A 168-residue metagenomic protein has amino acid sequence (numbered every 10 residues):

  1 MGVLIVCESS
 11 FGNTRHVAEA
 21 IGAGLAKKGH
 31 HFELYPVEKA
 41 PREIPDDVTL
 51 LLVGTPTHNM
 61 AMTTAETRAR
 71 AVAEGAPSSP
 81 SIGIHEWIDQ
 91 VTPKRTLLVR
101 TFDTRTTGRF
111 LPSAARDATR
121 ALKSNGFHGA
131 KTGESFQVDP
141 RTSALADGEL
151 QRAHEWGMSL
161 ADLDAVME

Functional and structural regions predicted by a protein language model:
G2-K28: N-terminal beta1-alpha1 ligand-phosphate binding loop
V3, H31-E33, G129-A130: Hydrophobic anchor at the start of a short beta-strand that flanks the dinucleotide cofactor-binding loop
F11, T104-R109, V138-P140: Short histidine/acidic/glycine/proline-rich micro-motifs that form metal- and phosphate-coordinating active-site loops
T14-A18, G22, L111, A115 (+1 more regions): Short, highly selective alpha-helical patches that border small-molecule cofactor pockets in redox/cofactor-processing
E19, A23, K27, R120 (+2 more regions): Short, well-ordered alpha-helices that flank and scaffold nucleotide-derived cofactor binding pockets
A20, E86, D117, R152-S159: Alpha-helical elements of Rossmann-like donor-binding domains used by nucleotide-donor carbohydrate transfer enzymes
P36-N125: Helix-loop-strand module that forms the ligand-binding subsite of alpha/beta enzymes
H128-E168: Glycine-rich phosphate/pyrophosphate-binding loop and the adjoining helix
